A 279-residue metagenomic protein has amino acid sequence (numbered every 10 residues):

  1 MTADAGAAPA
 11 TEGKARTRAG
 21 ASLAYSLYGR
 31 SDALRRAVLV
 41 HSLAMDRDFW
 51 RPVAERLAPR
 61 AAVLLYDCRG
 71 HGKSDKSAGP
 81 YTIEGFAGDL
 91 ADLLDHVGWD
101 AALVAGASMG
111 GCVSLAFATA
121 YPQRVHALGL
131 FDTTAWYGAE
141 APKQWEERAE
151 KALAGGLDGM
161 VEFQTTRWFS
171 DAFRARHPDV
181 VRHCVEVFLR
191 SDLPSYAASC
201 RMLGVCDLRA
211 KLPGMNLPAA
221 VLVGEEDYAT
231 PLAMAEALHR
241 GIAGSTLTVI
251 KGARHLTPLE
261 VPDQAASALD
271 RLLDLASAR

Functional and structural regions predicted by a protein language model:
A19-K76: Conserved HGGG/HGGXW glycine-rich cap/lid loop of the alpha/beta-hydrolase fold
G85-A102: Conserved acidic catalytic loop of the alpha/beta-hydrolase fold
G106, G110, S114: Gly/Ala-rich beta-loop-alpha elbow adjacent to hydrolase catalytic centers
L115-A120, V125-G155: Flexible "cap/lid" loop of the alpha/beta hydrolase fold
A139-Q144, G155-G214: Conserved alpha/beta-hydrolase catalytic His-Asp/Glu region
M215, V221-V223: Short beta-strand/loop motif that positions the catalytic acidic residue of the alpha/beta-hydrolase fold
E225-T230: Acidic catalytic loop of the alpha/beta-hydrolase fold
A253-P262, A266: Catalytic histidine-centered segment of alpha/beta-hydrolase-like enzymes
